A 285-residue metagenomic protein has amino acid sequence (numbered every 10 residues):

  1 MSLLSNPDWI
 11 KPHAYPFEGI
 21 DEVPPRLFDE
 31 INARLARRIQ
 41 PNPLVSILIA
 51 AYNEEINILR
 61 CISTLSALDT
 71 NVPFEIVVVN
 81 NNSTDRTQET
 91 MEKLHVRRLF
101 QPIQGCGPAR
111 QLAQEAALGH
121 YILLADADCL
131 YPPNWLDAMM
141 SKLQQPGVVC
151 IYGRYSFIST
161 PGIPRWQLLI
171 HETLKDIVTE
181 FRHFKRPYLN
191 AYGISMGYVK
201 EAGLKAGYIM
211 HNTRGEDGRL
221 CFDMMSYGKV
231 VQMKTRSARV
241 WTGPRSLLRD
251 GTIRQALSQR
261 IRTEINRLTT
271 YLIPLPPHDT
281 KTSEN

Functional and structural regions predicted by a protein language model:
M1-T64: N-proximal low-complexity "stem/linker" segments adjacent to membrane-targeting elements
S63-P73: Short, acidic, metal-binding catalytic loop of nucleotide-sugar glycosyltransferases
T64, V77-Q88, C129: A conserved acidic beta->alpha catalytic loop
Q101-A117: Glycine-rich, basic loop-to-helix element that forms the pyrophosphate-binding segment of sugar-nucleotide handling
I122: Short aromatic/hydrophobic "clamp" motif used to bind/position activated sugar donors
N134-R165: Conserved donor NDP-sugar-binding/catalytic core segment of glycosyltransferases
G153-S159, Q167-L189: Short, flexible, basic/aromatic active-site loop/helix in glycosyltransferases
R214-L220: Acidic donor-binding loop at a coil-to-helix junction in glycosyltransferase catalytic cores that engages
